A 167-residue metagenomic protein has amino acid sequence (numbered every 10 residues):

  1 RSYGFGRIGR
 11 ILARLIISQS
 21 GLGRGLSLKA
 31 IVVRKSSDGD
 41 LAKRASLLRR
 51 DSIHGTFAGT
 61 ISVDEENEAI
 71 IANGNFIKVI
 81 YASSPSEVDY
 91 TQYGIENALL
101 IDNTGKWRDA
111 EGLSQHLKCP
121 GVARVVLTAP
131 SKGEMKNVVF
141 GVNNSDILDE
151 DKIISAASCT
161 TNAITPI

Functional and structural regions predicted by a protein language model:
R1-I167: N-terminal Rossmann-like NAD(P) cofactor-binding subdomain of oxidoreductases, focused on the glycine-rich
